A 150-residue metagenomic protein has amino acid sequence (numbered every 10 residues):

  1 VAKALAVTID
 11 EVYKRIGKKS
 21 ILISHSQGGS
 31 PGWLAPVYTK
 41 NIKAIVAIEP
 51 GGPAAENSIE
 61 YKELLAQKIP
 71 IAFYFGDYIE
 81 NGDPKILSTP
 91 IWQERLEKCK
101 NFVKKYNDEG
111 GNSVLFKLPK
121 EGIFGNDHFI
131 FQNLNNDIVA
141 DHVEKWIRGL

Functional and structural regions predicted by a protein language model:
K3-S20, W146: Conserved acidic catalytic loop of the alpha/beta-hydrolase fold
T8-E11, N101, I138, H142-K145: Alpha-helical elements of Rossmann-like donor-binding domains used by nucleotide-donor carbohydrate transfer enzymes
K14-R15, I23-S24, T39, L64-Q67: Extracellular/periplasmic catalytic domains that process cell-envelope and extracellular macromolecules
L22-I23, I45: Conserved alpha/beta-hydrolase fold motif
I23-G32: Gly/Ala-rich beta-loop-alpha elbow adjacent to hydrolase catalytic centers
L34-Y38: Active-site signature of alpha/beta-hydrolase-fold catalytic machinery across serine- and Asp/Cys-nucleophile hydrolases
A47-L118: The feature captures the conserved acid-bearing segment of alpha/beta-hydrolase catalytic domains
G125, F129-L150: Catalytic active-site module of serine/aspartate enzymes centered on a nucleophile-bearing elbow/loop
